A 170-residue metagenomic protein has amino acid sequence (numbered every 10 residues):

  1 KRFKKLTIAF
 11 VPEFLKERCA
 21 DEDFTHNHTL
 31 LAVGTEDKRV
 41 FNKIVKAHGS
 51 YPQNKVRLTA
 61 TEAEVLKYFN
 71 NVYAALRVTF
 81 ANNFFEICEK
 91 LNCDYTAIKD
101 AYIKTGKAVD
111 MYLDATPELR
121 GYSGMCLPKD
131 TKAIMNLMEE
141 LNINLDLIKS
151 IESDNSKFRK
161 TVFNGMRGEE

Functional and structural regions predicted by a protein language model:
R2-V11, L15-M111, L137-N144, S150: Internal alpha-helical scaffold of NAD(P)-dependent oxidoreductase catalytic cores
A60, L113-P117, N164-M166: Short coil/turn segments at secondary-structure boundaries
N71-A75, G106-A108, D114-P128, K157: Glycine-rich phosphate/pyrophosphate-binding beta-alpha loops
I87-K90, L119, S123, I151-D154: Conserved short loop/turn motifs at secondary-structure junctions
Y102, T116-P117, E152, E169: Residue-level signal for alpha-helical context at structural boundaries
T116-L119, L145-K149: Short, flexible active-site loops
G121, P128-M135, G168-E169: Long, compositionally biased
N136-E140, L147, S153-E170: ATP-dependent carboxylate/acyl-activation modules
